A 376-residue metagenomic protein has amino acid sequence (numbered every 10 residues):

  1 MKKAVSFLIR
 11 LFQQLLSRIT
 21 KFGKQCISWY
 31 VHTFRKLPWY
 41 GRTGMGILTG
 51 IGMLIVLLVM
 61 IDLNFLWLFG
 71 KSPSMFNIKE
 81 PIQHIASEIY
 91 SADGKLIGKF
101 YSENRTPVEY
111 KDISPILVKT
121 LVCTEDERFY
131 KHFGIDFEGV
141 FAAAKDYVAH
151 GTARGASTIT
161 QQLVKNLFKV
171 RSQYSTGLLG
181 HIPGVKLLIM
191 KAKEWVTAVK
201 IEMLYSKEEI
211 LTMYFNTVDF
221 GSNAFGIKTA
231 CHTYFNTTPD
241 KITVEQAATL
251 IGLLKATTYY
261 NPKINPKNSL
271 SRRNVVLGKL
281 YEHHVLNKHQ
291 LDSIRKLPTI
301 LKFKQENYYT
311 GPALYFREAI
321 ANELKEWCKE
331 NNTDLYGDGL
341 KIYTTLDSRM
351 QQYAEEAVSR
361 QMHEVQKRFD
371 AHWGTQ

Functional and structural regions predicted by a protein language model:
K2-Y90, R128, V365: N-terminal type II signal-anchor transmembrane helix that functions as the membrane-insertion/stop-transfer segment
K21, H32, K36, D146 (+8 more regions): A structural signal for alpha-helix termini and helix-coil/disorder junctions
G41-L48, L54-I55, S74-E80, K119 (+3 more regions): Short low-complexity stretches enriched in small and charged residues
M45, N223-A224, D347: Generic alpha-helix initiation/capping and coil-helix boundary signal
I61, P107, K341-Y343: Short aromatic/hydrophobic contact patches that present stacked aromatics for nucleic-acid/ligand binding
K79-E80, D240-K241, D334: A general structural signal for short secondary-structure junctions and capping/turn motifs
H84-A86, Y90-N287: Peptidoglycan glycan-strand catalytic modules in the bacterial/periplasmic cell-wall system
S114, L188, T258-Q376: Extended, non-catalytic substrate-recognition/exosite surfaces adjacent to catalytic cores, especially in enzymes
